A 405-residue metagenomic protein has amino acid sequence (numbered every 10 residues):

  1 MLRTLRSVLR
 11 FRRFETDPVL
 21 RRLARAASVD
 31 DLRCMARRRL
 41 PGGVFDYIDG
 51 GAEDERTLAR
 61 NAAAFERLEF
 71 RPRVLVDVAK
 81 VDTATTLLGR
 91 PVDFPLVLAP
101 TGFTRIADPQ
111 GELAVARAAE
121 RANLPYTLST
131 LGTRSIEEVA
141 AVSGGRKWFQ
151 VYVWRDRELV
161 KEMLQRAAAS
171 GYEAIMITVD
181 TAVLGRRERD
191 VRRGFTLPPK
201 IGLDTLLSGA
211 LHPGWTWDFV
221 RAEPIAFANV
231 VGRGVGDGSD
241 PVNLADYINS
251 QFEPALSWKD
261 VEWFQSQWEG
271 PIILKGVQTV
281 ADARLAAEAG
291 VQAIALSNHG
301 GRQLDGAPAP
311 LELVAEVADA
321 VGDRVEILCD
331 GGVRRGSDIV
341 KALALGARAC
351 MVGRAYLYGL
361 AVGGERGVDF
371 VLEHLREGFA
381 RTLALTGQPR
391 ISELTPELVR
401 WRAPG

Functional and structural regions predicted by a protein language model:
L2-R90, G194-L256, S392-G405: An N-cap/entry alpha-helix motif that binds or orients negatively charged groups
N61, G306-D319, L360-A380: C-terminal helical cap(s) of enzyme catalytic domains, especially alpha/beta-barrels
E69, A84-T86, P95-A99, P125-T127 (+2 more regions): Short, conserved beta-strand segments within well-ordered enzyme catalytic domains that often line or immediately flank
V92-L131: Glycine-rich active-site/cofactor-binding loop and its immediate structural neighborhood
V97-F103, R146-Y152, A245-Y247: Short, basic, glycine/proline-bearing loop/turn elements
F103, R117, E138, V142 (+2 more regions): Alpha/beta enzyme core
E120-V142, R146-V160: A gly/proline- and charged-residue-enriched helix-loop-helix capping module
G387: Active-site-adjacent helical/loop segments in soluble small-molecule enzymes
